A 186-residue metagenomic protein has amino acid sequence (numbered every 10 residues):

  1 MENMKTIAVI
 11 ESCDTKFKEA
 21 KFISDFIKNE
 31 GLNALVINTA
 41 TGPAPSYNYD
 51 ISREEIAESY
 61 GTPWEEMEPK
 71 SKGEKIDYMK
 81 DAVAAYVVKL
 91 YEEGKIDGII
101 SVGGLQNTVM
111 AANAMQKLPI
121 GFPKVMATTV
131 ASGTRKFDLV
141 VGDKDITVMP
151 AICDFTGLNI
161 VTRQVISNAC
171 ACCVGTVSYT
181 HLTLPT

Functional and structural regions predicted by a protein language model:
M4-P43, G98, V109-Q116, F122-P123: N-terminal phosphate-binding or glycine-rich loops at protein starts, especially the Walker A/P-loop of NTPases
T6-S12, M67-K75, I96-G103, L182: Short glycine-rich or small-residue beta-strand-to-loop segments that form or flank ligand, phosphate, metal/Fe-S
F17, G42-P45, V130-R135, F155-G157: Short gly/pro/ser/thr-enriched loop/turn and capping motifs at secondary-structure boundaries
N48-K95: Phosphate/nucleotide-donor binding subsite
L90-N107, A111-A112: A short, small-residue-rich loop immediately preceding and capping a beta-strand
M110-V140, V148-P150: Short, acidic/small-residue loops that bind anionic groups at enzyme active sites
G133-C173: Short, glycine-/small-residue-rich phosphate/pyrophosphate-handling segment
T180-T186: Conserved small/polar residues in nucleotide/adenosyl-binding loops
